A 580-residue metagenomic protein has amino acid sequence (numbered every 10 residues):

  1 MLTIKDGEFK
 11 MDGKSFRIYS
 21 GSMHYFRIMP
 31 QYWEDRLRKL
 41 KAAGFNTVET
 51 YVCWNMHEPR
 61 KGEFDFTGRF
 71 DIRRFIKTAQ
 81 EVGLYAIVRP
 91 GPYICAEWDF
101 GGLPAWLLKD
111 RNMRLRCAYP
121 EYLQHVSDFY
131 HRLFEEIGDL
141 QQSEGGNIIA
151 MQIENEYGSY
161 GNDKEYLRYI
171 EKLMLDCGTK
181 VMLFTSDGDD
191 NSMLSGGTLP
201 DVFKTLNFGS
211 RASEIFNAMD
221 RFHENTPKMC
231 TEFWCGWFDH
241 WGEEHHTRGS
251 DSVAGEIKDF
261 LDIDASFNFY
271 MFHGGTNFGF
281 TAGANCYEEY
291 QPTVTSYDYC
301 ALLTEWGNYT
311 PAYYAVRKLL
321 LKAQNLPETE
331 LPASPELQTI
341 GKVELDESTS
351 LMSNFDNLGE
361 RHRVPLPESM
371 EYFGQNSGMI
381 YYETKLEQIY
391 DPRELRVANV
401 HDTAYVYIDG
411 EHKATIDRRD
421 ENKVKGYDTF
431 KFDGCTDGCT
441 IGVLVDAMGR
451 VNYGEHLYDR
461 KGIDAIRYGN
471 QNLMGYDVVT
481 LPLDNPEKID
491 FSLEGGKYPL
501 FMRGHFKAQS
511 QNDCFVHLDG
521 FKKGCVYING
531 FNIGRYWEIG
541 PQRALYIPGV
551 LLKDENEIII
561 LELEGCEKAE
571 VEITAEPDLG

Functional and structural regions predicted by a protein language model:
M1-E34, R38-A42, E63, G68-F75 (+4 more regions): Extended substrate-binding grooves/exosites of carbohydrate-active enzymes
D12, Y407-K413, Y527-I533: Short strand-turn-strand beta-turns centered on an Asx-Gly dipeptide
R17, G44-N46, Q80-A86, Q142-I149 (+4 more regions): Short, well-ordered coil/turn segments that N-cap beta-strands
Y25-A42, K61-Q80, R393-L395, N399 (+3 more regions): Aromatic- and glycine-enriched glycan-recognition loops and surfaces that form the carbohydrate-binding subsites
V52-K61, R69, V82-L115, L140-A150 (+3 more regions): Aromatic-lined carbohydrate-binding surfaces of glycoside hydrolases
Y122-Q152, D163-L167, E171-M174, T179-K180 (+4 more regions): Carbohydrate-binding surfaces of carbohydrate-active enzymes
G145-R221: Gly/Pro-rich turn-and-neighbor structural signature
P392-Y407, I441, F506-I528, Y536-W537 (+1 more regions): Aromatic-lined ligand-binding clefts that engage carbohydrates, nucleic acids, or primary amines
